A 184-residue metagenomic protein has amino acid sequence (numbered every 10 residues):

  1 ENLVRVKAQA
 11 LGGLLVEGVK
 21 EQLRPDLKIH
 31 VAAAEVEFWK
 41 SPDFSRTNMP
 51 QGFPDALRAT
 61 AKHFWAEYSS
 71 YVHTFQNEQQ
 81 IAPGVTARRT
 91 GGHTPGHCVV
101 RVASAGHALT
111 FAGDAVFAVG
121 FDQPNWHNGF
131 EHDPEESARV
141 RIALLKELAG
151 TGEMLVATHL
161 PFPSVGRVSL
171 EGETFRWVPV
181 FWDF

Functional and structural regions predicted by a protein language model:
N2, T74-A105: Core dinuclear metal-dependent hydrolase active-site scaffold
N2-Q22: N-terminal low-complexity segments that are often proline-rich with Ser/Thr-Pro
L3-A10, H97-V99, A105-F184: Cap/insert and terminal regions of metallo-dependent hydrolase folds
L15-G18, Q22-R89, R139-G152: Metallo-beta-lactamase
G18-K28, V99-T110: Short amphipathic alpha-helices and their capping/turn segments at secondary-structure boundaries
E35, T94, P161: A generic "binding-loop/recognition-motif" signal
